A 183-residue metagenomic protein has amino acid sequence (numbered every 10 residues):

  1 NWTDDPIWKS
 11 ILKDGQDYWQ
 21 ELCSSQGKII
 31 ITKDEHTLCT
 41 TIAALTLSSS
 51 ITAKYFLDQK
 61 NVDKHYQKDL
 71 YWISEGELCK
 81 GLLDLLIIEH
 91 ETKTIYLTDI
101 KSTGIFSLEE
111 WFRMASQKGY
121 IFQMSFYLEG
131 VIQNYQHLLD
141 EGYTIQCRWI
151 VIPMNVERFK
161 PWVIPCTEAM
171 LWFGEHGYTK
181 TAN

Functional and structural regions predicted by a protein language model:
N1-L82: Metal-dependent nuclease catalytic cores that hydrolyze phosphodiester bonds in DNA/RNA, characterized by
D4, Q20-C23, D34, M114-I121 (+1 more regions): Metal-dependent nuclease catalytic regions and adjoining charged, substrate-binding loops involved in nucleic-acid end
T46-S50, I88-H90, E129-H137: Short regulatory "switch" loops immediately downstream of catalytic or recognition motifs within protein catalytic
K68-S74, I87-E89, K101-G104, P153: Short, flexible loop/turn elements at secondary-structure junctions
L70-S74, L82-D84, E110-A115, L128-N134: Short secondary-structure capping micro-motifs at structural edges
E75-G76, H90-T94, L138-Y143: Short, solvent-exposed loop/turn segments that connect beta-strands within catalytic domains and beta-strand-rich
G81-E110, Y127: Conserved catalytic cores of phosphodiester-cleaving nucleases, focusing on short active-site segments
